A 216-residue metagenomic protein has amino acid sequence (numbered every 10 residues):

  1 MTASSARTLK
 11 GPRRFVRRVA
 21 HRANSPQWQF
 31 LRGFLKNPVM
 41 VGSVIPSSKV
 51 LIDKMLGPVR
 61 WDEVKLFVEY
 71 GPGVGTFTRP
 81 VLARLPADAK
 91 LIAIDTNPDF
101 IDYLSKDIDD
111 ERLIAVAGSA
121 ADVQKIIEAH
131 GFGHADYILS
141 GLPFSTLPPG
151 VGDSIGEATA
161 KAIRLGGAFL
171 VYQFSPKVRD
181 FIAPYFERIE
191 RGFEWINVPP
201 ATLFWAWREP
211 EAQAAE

Functional and structural regions predicted by a protein language model:
A23-S25, Q29-D62: Class I SAM-dependent methyltransferase Rossmann-like catalytic core, especially the SAM/SAH-binding loop
E63-G73: Conserved class I S-adenosyl-L-methionine
V74-P86: Conserved SAM-binding loop of SAM-dependent methyltransferases across substrates and taxa, primarily the Class I
K90-D95: Conserved SAM-binding motif I beta-strand of class I
I101-F132: S-adenosyl-L-methionine
D153-L165: A short glycine-rich, Lys/Arg-flanked "PGG" loop and its adjoining helix->strand segment in the class I
L165-Q173: Conserved beta-strand signature within the Rossmann-like core of class I S-adenosyl-L-methionine
F193-E216: Core SAM-dependent methyltransferase catalytic element
